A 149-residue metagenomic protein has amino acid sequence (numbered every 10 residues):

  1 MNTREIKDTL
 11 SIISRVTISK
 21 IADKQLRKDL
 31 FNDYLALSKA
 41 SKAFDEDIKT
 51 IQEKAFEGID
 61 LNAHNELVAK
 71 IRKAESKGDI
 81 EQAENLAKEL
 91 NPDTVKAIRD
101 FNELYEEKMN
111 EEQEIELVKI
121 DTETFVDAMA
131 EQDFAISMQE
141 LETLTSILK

Functional and structural regions predicted by a protein language model:
M1-K149: A composition-driven surface/loop motif
